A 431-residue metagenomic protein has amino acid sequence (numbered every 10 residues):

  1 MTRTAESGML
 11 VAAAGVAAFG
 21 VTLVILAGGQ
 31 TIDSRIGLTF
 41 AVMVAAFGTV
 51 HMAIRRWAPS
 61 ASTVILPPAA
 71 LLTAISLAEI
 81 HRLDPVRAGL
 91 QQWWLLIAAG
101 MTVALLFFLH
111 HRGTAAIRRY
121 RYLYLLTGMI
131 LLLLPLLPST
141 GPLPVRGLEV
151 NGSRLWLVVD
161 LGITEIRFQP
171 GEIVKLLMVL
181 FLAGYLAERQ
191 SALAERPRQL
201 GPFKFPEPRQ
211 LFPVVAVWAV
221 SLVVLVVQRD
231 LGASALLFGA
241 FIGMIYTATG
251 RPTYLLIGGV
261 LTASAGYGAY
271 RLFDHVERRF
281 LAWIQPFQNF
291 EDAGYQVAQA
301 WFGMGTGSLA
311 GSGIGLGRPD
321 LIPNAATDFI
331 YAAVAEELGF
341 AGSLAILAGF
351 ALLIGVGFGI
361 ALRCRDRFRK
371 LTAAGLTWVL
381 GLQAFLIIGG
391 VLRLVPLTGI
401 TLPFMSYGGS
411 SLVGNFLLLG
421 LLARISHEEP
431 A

Functional and structural regions predicted by a protein language model:
M1, I387-A431: A juxtamembrane structural motif centered on a specific transmembrane helix
M1-G15, A61, R209: N-terminal membrane topogenic signal
L23-G29, I80-L83: Juxtamembrane "helix-exit" motif on the non-cytosolic side of transmembrane helices
D33-A293, A332-G390, L417-L421: Hydrophobic alpha-helical transmembrane segments of multi-pass inner membrane proteins, especially in bacterial systems
V159, D292-L316: Extracytosolic (periplasmic/ER-lumenal) interhelical loops and adjacent juxtamembrane/interface segments of multi-pass
D230-A235, G311-I314, A325-T327, L344 (+3 more regions): Transmembrane helix boundary and interhelical junction motifs in multipass membrane proteins
G303, L309-A310, E337, Y407 (+2 more regions): Long, low-complexity hydrophobic alpha-helices enriched in A/L/V/I and glycine
S308-A341, A361: Long extracytoplasmic/lumenal interhelical loops at the membrane interface of multi-pass membrane proteins
